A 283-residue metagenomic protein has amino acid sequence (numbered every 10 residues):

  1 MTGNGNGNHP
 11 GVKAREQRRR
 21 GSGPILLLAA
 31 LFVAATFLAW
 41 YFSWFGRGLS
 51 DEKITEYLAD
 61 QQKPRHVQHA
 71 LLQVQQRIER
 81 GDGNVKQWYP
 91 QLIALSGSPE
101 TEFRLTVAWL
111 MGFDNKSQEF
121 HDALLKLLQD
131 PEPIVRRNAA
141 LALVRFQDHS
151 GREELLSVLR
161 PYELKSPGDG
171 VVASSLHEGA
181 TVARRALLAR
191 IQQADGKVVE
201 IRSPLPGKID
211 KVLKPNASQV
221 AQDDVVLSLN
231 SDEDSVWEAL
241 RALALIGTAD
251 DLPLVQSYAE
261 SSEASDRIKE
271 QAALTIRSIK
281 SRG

Functional and structural regions predicted by a protein language model:
Q17-R18, W44-L58, R80-G97, N115-Q129 (+4 more regions): Amphipathic alpha-helical scaffolding segments comprising HEAT/armadillo-like alpha-solenoid repeats
P24-S43: Hydrophobic membrane-insertion alpha-helices, especially the h-region of bacterial N-terminal signal peptides
Q62-K63, P99-E100, P131-E132, Y162-E163 (+2 more regions): Short inter-helical turns and helix N-cap capping residues of alpha-solenoid HEAT/ARM repeat scaffolds
H66-V67, R104, R136, V236 (+1 more regions): Residue-level detector of extended alpha-helical repeat arrays and alpha-solenoid scaffolds
Q75-Q76, G112, V144, A244 (+1 more regions): Structural signature of alpha-helical solenoid repeat scaffolds
L156-V172, L187-K211, S228-S231: Short beta-strand-turn/beta-hairpin segments enriched in glycine/proline and small hydrophobics that form edge-strand
G179-L188, A217-V226: A structural signal for short beta-strand/turn segments enriched in small hydrophobics and glycine
